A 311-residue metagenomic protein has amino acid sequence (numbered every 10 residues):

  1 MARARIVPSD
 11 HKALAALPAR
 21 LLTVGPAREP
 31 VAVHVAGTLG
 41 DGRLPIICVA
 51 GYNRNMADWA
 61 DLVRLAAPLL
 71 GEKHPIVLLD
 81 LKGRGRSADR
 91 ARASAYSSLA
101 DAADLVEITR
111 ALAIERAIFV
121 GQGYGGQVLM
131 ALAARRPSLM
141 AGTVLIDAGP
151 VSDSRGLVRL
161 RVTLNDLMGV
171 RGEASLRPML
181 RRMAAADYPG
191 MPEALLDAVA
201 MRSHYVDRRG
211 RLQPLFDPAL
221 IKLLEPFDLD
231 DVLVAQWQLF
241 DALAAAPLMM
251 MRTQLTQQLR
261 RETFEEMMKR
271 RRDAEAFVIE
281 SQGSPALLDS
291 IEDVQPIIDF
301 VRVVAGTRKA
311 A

Functional and structural regions predicted by a protein language model:
M1-L22: An N-terminal hydrophobic leader/cap segment in hydrolases
P26-G37: A short loop-to-beta-strand scaffold at the N-terminal edge of the catalytic core in hydrolase folds
A36-D89: Conserved HGGG/HGGXW glycine-rich cap/lid loop of the alpha/beta-hydrolase fold
L99-A117: Conserved acidic catalytic loop of the alpha/beta-hydrolase fold
E115-G156: Conserved hydrolase catalytic core segment
R171-P226: Conserved alpha/beta-hydrolase catalytic His-Asp/Glu region
D207-K269: Conserved serine/cysteine hydrolase catalytic core
Q282-V294: Catalytic histidine-centered segment of alpha/beta-hydrolase-like enzymes
